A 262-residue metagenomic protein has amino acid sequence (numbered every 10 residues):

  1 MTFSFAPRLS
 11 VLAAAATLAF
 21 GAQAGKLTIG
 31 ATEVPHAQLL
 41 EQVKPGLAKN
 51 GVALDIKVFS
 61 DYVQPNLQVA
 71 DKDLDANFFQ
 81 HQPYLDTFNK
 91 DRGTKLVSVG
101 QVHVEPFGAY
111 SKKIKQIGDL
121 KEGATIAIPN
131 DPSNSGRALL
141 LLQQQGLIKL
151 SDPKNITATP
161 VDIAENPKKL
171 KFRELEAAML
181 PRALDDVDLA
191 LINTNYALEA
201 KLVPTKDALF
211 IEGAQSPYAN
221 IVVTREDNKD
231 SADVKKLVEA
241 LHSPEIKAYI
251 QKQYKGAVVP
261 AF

Functional and structural regions predicted by a protein language model:
A19-G21: N-terminal signal peptide c-region/cleavage motif recognized by signal peptidases
E33-K57: Short, polar/charged alpha-helical segment
I56-L67, K154-R182: Short helix-initiation/N-cap motifs at beta->coil->alpha
V58-Y62, K72, A76-D86, V102-H103 (+3 more regions): Beta->alpha turn/N-cap motifs
T87-V99, I114, D186, L191 (+1 more regions): Ligand-binding "clamshell"
V99-I148, K247: A conserved helix-loop-strand patch within extracytoplasmic ligand-binding domains of the periplasmic binding
Q101-Y110, L198-L241, A257-F262: Periplasmic-binding protein-like
P132-G146, K154-T157, V238-F262: Ligand-binding clefts/hinges and TM-proximal coupling segments of bilobed small-molecule sensing domains
